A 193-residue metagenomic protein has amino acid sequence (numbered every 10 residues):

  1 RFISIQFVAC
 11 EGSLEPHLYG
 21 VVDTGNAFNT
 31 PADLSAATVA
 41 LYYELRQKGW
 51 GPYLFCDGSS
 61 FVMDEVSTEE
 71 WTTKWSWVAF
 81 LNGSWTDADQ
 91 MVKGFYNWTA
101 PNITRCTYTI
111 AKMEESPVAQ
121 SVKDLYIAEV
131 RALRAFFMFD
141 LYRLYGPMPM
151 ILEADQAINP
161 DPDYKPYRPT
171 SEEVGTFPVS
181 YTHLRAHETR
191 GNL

Functional and structural regions predicted by a protein language model:
C10-C56: Membrane-proximal, proline-rich intrinsically disordered regions
E15-H17, Y142-E153: Short, well-structured active-site flanking segments
G25, P52-E70, M148-A154, R190: Short, surface-exposed recognition loops and adjoining beta-strand edges that mediate ligand/DNA contacts, enriched
S35, Y43, G49, T73-Y145 (+2 more regions): Conserved, well-structured interaction surfaces
P147-R168: Short coil/linker segments at helix-helix boundaries
V179, H183-L193: Residue-level detector of conserved catalytic or cofactor/ligand-binding positions in enzyme active sites
